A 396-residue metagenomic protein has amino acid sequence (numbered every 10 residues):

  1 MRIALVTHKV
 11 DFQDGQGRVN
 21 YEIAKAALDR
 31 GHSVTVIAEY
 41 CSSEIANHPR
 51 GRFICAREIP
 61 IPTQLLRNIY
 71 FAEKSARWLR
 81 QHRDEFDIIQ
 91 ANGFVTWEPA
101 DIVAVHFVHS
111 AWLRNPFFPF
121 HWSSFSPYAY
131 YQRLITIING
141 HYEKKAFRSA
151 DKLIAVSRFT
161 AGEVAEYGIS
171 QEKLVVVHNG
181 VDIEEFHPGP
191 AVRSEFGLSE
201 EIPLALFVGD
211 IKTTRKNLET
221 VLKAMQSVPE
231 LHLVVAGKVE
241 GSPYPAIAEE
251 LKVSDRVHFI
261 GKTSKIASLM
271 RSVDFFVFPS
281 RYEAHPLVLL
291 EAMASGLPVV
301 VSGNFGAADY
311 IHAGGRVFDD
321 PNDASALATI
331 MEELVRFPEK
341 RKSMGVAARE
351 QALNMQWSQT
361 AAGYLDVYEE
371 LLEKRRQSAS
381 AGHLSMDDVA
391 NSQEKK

Functional and structural regions predicted by a protein language model:
G17-E22, P203, F207, K212-S227: A conserved mid-protein helix/loop that constitutes part of the nucleotide-sugar donor-binding site
S33, S199-P203, L218-H258, R336-E339: A conserved nucleotide-sugar
K144-K173, V181-E185: A short, active-site helix/loop in glycosyltransferases that binds the activated sugar's phosphate group
H187-S199, K340, Q377, A381-L384: A short helix/loop element that forms part of the nucleotide-sugar donor recognition site in Leloir-type
K262, R281: Aromatic "clamp/platform" in nucleotide-sugar-dependent glycosyltransferases that forms part of the donor/acceptor
P298-V301: Short hydrophobic beta-strand element within catalytic cores of glycosyltransferases and related nucleotide-activated
A313-A324, E333-P338: Conserved acidic donor-binding segment of nucleotide-sugar-dependent glycosyltransferases
E333, K340-N354, G363-D366: A short, well-ordered alpha-helix in the C-terminal region of glycosyltransferases
